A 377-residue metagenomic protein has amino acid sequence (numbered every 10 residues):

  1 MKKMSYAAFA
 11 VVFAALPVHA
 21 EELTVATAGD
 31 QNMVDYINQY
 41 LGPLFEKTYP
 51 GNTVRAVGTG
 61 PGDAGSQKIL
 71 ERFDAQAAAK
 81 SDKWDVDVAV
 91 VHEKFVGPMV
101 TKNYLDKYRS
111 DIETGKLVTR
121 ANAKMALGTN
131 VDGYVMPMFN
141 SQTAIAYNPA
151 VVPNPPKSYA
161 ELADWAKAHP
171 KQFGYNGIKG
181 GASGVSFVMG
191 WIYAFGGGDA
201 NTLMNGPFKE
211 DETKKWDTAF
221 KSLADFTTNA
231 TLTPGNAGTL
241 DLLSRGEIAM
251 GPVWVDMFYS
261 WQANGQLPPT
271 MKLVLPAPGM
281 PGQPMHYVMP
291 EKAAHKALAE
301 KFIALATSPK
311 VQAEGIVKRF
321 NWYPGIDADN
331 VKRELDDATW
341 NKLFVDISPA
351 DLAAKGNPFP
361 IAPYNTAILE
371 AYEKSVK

Functional and structural regions predicted by a protein language model:
L16-A20: Sec/Tat signal peptide C-region and signal peptidase I cleavage site
E21-E93: Early extracytoplasmic/lumenal segment of secretory-pathway proteins
A26-D30, N130-M138, Y147-P149, P170-G184 (+4 more regions): Short beta-strand->loop
A78-V88, D106-I145: A structural signal for short loop-to-beta-strand junctions that line the ligand-binding cleft of periplasmic/secreted
V100-Y108, T129-D132, W261-L275: Ligand-binding "clamshell"
F187-M189, Y193-T270: Ligand-binding pocket segment of bilobal, Venus flytrap-like solute-binding proteins
M280-P281, M285, M289-L352: Mature extracytoplasmic/periplasmic domains
V345-K377: Conserved C-terminal helix/tail region of periplasmic/extracytoplasmic solute-binding proteins
